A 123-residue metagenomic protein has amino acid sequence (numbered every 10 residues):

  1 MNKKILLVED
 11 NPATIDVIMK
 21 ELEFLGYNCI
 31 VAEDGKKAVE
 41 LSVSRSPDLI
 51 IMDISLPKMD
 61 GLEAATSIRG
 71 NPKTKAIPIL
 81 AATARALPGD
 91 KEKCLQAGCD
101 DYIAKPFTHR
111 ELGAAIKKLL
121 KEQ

Functional and structural regions predicted by a protein language model:
E9, E33: Conserved acidic carboxylate
P12-I30: Two-component/phosphorelay signaling modules centered on CheY-like receiver
R45-I51, L56: Active-site beta3 strand of CheY-like receiver
Q96, A104, T108-H109: Residues at the ends of beta-strands that form strand-to-helix hinge/output surfaces
F107-K117: C-terminal output helix
